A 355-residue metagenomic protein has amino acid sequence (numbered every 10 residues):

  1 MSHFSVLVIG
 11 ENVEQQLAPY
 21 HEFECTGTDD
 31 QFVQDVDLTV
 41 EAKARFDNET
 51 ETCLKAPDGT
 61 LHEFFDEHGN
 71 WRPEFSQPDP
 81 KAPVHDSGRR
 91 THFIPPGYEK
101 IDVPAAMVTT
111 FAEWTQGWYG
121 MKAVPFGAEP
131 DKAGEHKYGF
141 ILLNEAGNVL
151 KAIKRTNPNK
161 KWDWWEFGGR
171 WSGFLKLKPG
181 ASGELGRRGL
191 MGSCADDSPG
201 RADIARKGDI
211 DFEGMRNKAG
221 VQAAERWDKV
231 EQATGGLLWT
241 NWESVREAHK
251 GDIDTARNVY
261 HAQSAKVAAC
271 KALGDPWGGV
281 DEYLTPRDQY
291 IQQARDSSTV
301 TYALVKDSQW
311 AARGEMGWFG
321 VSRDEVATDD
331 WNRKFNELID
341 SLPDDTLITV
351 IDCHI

Functional and structural regions predicted by a protein language model:
M1-E337, S341: Acidic (Asp/Glu-rich) sequence patches and key acidic residues that form negatively charged surfaces used
S2-H3, C353-I355: Histidine-centered active-site/metal-ligand motif
L347-V350: A cross-kingdom marker for long, charged
